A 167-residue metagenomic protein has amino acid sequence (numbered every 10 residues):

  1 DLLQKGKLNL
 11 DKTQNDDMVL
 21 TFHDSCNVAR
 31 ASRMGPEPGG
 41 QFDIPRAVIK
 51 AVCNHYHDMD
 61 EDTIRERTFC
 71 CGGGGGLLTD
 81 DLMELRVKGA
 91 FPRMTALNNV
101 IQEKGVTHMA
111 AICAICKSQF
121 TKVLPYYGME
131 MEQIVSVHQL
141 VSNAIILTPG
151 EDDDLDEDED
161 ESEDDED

Functional and structural regions predicted by a protein language model:
D1-D167: Iron-sulfur cluster-binding electron-transfer modules in prokaryotic oxidoreductases
